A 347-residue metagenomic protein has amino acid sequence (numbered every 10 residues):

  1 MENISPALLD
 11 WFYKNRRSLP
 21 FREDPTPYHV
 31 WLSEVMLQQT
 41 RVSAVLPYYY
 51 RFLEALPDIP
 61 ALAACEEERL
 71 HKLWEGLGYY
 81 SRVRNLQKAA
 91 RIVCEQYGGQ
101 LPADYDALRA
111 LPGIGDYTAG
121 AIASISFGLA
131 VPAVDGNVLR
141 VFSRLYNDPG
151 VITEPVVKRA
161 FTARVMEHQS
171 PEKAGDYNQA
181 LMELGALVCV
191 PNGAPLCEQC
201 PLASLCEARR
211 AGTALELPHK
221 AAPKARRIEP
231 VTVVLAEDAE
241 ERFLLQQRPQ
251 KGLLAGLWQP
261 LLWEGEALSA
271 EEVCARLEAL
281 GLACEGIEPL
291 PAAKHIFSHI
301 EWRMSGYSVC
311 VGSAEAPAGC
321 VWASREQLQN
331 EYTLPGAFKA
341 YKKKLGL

Functional and structural regions predicted by a protein language model:
M1-S18, E23, A186-L347: Intrinsically disordered, low-complexity, charged terminal extensions of DNA damage-control enzymes
P6-E198, L202-A211, L215, A283 (+1 more regions): Catalytic cores of DNA base-excision repair glycosylases
